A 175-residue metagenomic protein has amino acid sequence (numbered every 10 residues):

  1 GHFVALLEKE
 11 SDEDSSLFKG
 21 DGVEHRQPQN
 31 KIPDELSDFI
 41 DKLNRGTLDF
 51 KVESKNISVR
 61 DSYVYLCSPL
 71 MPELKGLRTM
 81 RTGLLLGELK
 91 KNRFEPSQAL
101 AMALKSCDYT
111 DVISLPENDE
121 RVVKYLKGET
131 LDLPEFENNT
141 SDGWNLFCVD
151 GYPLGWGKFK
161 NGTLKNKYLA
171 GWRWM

Functional and structural regions predicted by a protein language model:
H2-D12: Conserved beta strand-loop-helix elements of the APE1-like EEP
E10-M175: Polybasic, low-complexity RNA-engagement segments
